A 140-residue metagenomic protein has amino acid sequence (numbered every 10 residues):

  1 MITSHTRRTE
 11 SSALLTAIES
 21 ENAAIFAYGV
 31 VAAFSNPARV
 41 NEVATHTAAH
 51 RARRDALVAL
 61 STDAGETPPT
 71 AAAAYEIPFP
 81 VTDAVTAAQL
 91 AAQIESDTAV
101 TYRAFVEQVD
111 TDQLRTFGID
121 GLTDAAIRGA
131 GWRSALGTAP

Functional and structural regions predicted by a protein language model:
M1-P140: All-alpha RGS (Regulator of G-protein Signaling) helical domain and cognate RGS-like helical scaffolds
